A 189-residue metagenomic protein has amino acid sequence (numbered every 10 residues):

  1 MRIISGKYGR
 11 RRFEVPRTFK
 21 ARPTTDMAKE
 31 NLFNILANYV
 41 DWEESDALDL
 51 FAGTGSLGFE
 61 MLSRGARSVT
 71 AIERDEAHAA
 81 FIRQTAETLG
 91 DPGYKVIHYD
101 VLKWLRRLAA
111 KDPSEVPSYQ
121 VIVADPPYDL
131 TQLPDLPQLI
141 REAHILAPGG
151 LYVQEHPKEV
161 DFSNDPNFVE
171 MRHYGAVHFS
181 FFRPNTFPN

Functional and structural regions predicted by a protein language model:
M1-N189: Class I S-adenosyl-L-methionine-dependent methyltransferase catalytic core
